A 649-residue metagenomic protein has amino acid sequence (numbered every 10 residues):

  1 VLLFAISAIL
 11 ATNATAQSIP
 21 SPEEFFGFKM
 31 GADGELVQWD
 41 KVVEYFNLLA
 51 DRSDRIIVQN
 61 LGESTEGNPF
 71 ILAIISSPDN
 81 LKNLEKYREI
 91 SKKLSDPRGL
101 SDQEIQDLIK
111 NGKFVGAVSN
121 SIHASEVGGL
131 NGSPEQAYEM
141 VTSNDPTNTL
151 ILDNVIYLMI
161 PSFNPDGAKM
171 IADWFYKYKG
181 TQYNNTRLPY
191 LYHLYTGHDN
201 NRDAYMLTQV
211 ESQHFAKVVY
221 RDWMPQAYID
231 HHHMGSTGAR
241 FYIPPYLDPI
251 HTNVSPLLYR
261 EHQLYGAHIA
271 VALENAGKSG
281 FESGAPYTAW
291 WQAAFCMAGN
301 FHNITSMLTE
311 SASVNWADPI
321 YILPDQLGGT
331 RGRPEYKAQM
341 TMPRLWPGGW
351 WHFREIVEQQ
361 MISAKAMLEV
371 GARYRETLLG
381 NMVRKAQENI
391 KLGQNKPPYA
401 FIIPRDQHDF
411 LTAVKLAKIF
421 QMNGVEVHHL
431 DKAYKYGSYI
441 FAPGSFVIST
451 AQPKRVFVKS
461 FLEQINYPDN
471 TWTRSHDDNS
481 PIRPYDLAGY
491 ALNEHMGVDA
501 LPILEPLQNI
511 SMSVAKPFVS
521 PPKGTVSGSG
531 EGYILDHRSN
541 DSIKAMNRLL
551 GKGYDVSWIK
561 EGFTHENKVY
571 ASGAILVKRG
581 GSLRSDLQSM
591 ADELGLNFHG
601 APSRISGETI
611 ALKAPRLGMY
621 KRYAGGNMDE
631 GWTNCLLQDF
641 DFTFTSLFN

Functional and structural regions predicted by a protein language model:
V1-A11: Bacterial N-terminal signal peptides
T12-A16: Sec/Tat signal peptide C-region and signal peptidase I cleavage site
Q17-V127, N131-V155, T196, R202-D203 (+7 more regions): Intrinsic-disorder/low-complexity accessory segments
A124, P161-D166, A204-M206, G235: Acidic, glycine-rich active-site loops and adjacent beta-strand->loop/helix elements that engage anionic groups
A137-M140, N144, N154-K177: Carboxylate/His-rich catalytic cores and anion/metal-binding grooves
A168-H193, G197, K217: Active-site-proximal cap/loop segments of hydrolase catalytic domains
H233-G235, G562: Short glycine-enriched loops at secondary-structure junctions
